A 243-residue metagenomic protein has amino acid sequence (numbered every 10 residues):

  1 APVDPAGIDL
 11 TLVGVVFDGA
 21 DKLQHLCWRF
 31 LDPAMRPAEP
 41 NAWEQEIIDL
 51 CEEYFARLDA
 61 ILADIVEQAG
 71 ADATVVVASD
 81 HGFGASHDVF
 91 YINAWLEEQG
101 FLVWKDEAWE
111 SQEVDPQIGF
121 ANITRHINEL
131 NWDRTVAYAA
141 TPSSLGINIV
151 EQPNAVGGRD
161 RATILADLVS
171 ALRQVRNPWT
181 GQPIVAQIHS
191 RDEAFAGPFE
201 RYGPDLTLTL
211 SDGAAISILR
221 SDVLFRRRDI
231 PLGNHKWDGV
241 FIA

Functional and structural regions predicted by a protein language model:
A1, A20-L23, F55, A78 (+5 more regions): Long, contiguous hydrophobic alpha-helical segments, chiefly transmembrane helices and signal peptides
V3-A60, S144, V150-G158: Active-site His/acidic residue clusters
A6-D9, A140, F199-Y202, N234-H235: Extracellular/periplasmic catalytic domains that process cell-envelope and extracellular macromolecules
L10-L12, D205, D238: Structural motif
L12-V16, V76, I242: Structural motif
W28-F30, F90-N93, D222-V223: Short, glycine/charged-enriched secondary-structure capping and boundary segments
W43, D49, A60-L219: Secreted, luminal/periplasmic, and some membrane-associated catalytic domains that remodel anionic oxygen-ester
T207-A243: Low-complexity, glycine/alanine/valine/leucine- and proline-rich hydrophobic stretches
